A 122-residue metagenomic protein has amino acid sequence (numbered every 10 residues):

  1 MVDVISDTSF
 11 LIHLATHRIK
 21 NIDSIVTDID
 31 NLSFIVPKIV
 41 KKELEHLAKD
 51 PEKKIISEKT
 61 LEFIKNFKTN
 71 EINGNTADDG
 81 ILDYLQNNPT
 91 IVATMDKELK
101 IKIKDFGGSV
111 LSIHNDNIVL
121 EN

Functional and structural regions predicted by a protein language model:
M1-N66: Domain-level signal for Mg2+-assisted phosphodiester chemistry and nucleotide/NA-binding surfaces in nucleic-acid
I39-N122: Nuclease catalytic cores that cleave nucleic-acid phosphodiester bonds, predominantly acidic two-metal-ion
